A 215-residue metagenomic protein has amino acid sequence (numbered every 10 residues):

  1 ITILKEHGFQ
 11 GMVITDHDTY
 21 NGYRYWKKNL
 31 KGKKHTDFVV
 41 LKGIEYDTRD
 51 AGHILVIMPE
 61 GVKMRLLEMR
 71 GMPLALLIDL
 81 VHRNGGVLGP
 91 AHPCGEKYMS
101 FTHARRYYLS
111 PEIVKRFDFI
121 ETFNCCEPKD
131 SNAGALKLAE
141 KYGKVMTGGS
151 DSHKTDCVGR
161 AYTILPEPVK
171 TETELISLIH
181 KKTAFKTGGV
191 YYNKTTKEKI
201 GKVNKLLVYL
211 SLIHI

Functional and structural regions predicted by a protein language model:
I1-D50, G71: An N-terminally biased module of ancient metal coordination in phosphate/nucleic-acid-related enzymes
I1-I3, N21-L30, T48-R65, D79 (+1 more regions): Charged catalytic cores and adjacent phosphate/nucleic-acid-binding surfaces used for phosphate/nucleic-acid chemistry
Q10, V87, A184-F185: A general structural signal for well-ordered secondary-structure junctions
M12-H17, L41-I44, L88-H92, I120-F123 (+1 more regions): Active-site neighborhood of phospho(di)ester-bond hydrolases with catalytic His/Asp-centered motifs
D16, K63-E68: Short gly/ser-rich anion-binding loops that grip negatively charged ligand groups
K34-T36, N84, Y142: Helix C-cap/helix->beta junction micro-motif
E68-L74: Caspase-like (clan CD) cysteine peptidase catalytic core
D79-G89: Short glycine/Trp-rich loop-beta-loop segment that forms part of the substrate-binding cleft
